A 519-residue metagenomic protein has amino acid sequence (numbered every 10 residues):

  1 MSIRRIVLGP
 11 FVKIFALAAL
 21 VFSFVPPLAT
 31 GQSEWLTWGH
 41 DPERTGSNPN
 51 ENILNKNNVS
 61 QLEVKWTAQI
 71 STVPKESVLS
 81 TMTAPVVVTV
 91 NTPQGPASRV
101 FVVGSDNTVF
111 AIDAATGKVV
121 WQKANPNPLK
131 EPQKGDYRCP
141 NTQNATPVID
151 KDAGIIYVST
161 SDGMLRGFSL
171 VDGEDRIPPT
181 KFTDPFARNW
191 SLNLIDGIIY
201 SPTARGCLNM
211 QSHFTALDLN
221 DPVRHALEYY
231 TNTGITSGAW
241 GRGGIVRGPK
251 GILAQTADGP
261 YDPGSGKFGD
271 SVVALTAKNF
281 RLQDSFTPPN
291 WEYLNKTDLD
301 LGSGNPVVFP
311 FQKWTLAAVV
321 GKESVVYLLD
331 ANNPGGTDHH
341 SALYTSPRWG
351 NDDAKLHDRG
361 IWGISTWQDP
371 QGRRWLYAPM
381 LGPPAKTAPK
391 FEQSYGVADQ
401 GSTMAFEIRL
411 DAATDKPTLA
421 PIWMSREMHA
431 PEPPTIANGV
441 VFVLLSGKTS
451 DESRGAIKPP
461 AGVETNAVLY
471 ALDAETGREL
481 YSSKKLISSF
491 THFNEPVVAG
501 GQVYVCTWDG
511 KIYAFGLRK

Functional and structural regions predicted by a protein language model:
S2-A16: Bacterial N-terminal signal peptides that target proteins for export
K13-P27: Bacterial N-terminal signal peptides
P27-T30, V109: Short beta-strand segments and strand-loop junctions that repeat across beta-rich extracellular domains
A29-V59, K519: Sequence/structural signature of beta-propeller modules and their immediately flanking N-terminal secretory/stalk
N52-L79, T89-S98, N107-P140, I149-F186 (+5 more regions): Extracytoplasmic/lumenal domain signature
T83-T89, F101-V102: General structural concept
